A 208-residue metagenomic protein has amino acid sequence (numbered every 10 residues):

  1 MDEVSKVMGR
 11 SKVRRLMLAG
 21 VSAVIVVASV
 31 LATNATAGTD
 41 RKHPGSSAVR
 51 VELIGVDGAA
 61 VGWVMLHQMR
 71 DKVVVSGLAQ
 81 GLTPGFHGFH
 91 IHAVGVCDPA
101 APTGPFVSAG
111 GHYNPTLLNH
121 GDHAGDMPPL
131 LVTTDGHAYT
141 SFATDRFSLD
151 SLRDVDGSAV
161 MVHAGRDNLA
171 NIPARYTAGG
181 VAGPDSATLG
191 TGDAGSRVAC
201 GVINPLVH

Functional and structural regions predicted by a protein language model:
M1-V13: N-terminal secretory signal peptides that target proteins for export/translocation
D2, V24-H208: N-terminal leader/targeting pre-sequences
S11, R15-L16, K42: Positively charged, low-complexity intrinsically disordered regions
M17-I25: Sec-dependent signal peptide hydrophobic core
